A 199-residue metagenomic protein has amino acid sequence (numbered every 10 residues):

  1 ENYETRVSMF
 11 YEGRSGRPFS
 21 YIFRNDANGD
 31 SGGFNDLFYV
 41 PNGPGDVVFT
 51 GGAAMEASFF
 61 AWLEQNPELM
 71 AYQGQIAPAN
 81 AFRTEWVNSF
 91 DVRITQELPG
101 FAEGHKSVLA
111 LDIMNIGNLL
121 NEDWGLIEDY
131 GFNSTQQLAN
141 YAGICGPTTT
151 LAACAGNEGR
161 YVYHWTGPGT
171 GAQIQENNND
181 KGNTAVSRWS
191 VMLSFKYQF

Functional and structural regions predicted by a protein language model:
E1-F199: Short, solvent-exposed micro-motifs at the edges of structured domains
